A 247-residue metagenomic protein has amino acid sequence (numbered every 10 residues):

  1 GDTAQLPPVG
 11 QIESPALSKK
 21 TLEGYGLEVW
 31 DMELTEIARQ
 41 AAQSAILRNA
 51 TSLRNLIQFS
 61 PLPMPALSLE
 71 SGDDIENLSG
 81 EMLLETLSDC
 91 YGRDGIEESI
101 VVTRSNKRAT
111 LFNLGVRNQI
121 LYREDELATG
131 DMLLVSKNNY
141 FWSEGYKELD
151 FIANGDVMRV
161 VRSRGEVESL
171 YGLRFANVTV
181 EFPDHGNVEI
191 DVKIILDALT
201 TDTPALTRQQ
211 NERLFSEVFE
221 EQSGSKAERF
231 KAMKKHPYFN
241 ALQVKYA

Functional and structural regions predicted by a protein language model:
Q5-A153, R159-V161, G165-E221: Conserved helicase motor core of P-loop NTPases
D202-A247: Long insertion/accessory domains within large nucleic-acid-processing enzymes
